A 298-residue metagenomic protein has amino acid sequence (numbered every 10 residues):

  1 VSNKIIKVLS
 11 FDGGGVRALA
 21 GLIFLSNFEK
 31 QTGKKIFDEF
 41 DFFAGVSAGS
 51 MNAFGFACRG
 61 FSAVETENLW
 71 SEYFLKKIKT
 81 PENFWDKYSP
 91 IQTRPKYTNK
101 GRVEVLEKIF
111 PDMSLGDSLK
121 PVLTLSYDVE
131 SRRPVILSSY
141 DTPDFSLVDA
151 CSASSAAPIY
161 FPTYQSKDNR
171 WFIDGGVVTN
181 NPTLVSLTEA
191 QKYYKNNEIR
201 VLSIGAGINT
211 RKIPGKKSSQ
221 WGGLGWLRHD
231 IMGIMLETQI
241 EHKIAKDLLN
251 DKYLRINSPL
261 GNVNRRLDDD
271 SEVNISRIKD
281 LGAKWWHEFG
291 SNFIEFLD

Functional and structural regions predicted by a protein language model:
V1-S2, T32-F37, E107-V122, Q191-K195: Surface-exposed acidic, glycine-flexible loop patches that form ligand/cofactor-binding and adhesion interfaces
S2-K4, T93, P162, S166-D168 (+6 more regions): C-terminal helical/tail subdomains of lipid-metabolizing enzymes
I5-S10, G15-L106, S146-C151, G282: Patatin-like phospholipase
F11, L137, I173, I256-P259: Hydrophobic residues at beta-strand termini and immediately following loops that shape nucleotide-binding pockets
S47-A48, G205-P214: Short, conserved secondary-structure transition motifs
P95-K120, P214-A245: Surface cap/lid and interfacial helix-loop subdomains adjacent to catalytic sites that gate substrate access
G116-K192, L224: Active-site gating loop/helix substructures
